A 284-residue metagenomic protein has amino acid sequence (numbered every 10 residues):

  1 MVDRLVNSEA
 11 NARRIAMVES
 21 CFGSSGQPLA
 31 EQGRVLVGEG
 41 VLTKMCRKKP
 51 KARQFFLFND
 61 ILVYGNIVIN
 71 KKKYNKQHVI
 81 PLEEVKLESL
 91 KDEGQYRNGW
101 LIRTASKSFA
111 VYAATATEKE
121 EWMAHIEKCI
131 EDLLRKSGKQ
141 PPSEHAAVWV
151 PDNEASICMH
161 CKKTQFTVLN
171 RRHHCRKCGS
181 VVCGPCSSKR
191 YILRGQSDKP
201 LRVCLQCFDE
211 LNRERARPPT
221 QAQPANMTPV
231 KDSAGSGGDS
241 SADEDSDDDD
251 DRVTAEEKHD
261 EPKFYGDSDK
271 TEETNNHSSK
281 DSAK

Functional and structural regions predicted by a protein language model:
M1-N170, H174-S180, G184-S188, L201 (+1 more regions): Membrane- and cytoskeleton-facing regulatory interfaces of eukaryotic small-GTPase pathways
I192-Q196: SH3/SH3-like beta-barrel superfamily modules
